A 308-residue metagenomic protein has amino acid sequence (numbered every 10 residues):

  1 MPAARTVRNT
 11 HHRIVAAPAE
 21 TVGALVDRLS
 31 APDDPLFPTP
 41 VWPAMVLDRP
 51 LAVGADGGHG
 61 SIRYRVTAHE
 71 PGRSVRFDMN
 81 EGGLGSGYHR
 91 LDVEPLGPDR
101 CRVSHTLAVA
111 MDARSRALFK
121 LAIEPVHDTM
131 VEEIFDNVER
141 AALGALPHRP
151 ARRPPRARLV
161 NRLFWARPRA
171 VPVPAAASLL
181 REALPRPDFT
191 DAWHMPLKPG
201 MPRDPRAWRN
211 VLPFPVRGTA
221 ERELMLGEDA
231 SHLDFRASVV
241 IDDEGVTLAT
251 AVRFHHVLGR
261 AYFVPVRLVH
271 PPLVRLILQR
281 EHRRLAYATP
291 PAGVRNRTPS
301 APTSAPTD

Functional and structural regions predicted by a protein language model:
M1-L47, H148-P215: Hydrophobic ligand-binding cavity/cleft-lining segments
T6-I14, S61, S74, S86-Y88 (+4 more regions): Intrinsic-disorder/low-complexity, polar/charged segments enriched in Ser/Thr/Lys/Arg/Asp/Glu/Gln
A16-E20, T67-G72, D92-R102, T219-E221 (+1 more regions): A short, structured loop/turn motif at beta-sheet edges
T21-P32, V66, V75-F77, V103-H105 (+4 more regions): Hydrophobic pocket/interface hotspot
R49-G58, R76-G82, L224-A230: Short beta-strand segments that buttress and anchor functional surface loops
N80-D136, S231-V264, L268: Beta-strand/loop substructures that line and gate deep hydrophobic ligand-binding cavities in soluble
A108-L163, A261-R297: A conserved amphipathic terminal alpha-helix motif
F214-R222, F235: Mature, function-bearing regions of proteins
